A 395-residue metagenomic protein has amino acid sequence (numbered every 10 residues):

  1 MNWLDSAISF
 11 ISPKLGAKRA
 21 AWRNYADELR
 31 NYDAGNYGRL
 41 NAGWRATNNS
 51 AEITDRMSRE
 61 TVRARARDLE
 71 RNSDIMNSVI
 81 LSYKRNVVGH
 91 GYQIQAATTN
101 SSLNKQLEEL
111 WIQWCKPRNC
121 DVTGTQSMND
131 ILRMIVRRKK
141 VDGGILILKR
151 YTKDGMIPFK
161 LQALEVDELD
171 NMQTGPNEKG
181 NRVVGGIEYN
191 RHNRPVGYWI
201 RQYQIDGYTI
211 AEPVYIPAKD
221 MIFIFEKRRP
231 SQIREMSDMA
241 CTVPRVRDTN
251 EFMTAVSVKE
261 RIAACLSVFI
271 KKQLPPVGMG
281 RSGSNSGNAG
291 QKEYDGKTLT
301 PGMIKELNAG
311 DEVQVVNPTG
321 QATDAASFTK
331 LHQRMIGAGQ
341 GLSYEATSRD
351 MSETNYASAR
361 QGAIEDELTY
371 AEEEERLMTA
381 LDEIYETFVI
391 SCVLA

Functional and structural regions predicted by a protein language model:
M1-A96: N-terminal-proximal low-complexity accessory segments that begin disordered and transition into the first
N2-L4, I11, L15, D311-V315 (+3 more regions): Activation/maturation switch segments at domain boundaries
K14, K18, N36, M76 (+13 more regions): Short secondary-structure junctions and interdomain/linker hinges
N48, S102-L103, Q126-L132, L148-A163 (+2 more regions): Charge-rich, acidic-biased intrinsically disordered regions
M57, T61-Q95, I131-K140, M239-K259 (+1 more regions): Short, Φ-rich (hydrophobic/aromatic) sequence segments
R71-K227: Structured, mid-chain assembly/scaffold modules that mediate subunit interfaces within large macromolecular complexes
G124-Y151, Q321-A395: C-terminal amphipathic alpha-helical
F223-G362: Extended, charged amphipathic alpha-helical segments
